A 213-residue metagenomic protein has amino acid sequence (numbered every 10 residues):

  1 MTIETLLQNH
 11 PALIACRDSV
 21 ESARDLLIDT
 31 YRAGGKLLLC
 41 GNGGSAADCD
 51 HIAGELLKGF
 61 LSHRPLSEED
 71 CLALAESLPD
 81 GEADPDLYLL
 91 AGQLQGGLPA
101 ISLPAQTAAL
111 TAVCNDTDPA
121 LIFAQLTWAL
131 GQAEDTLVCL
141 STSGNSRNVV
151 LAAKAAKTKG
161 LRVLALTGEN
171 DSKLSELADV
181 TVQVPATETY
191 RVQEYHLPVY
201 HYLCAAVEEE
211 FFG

Functional and structural regions predicted by a protein language model:
M1-A15: Generic N-terminal amphipathic, Lys/Arg-enriched alpha-helix
A15-A33: A short, well-structured juxtamembrane/interface segment
T30-L130: Glycine-rich, small/polar surface segments that engage phosphate groups of diverse ligands
G34-G35, E134, G160: Glycine-centered short loops/turns at secondary-structure junctions
A124, S141, T167, V182-Y190: Short beta->alpha connector loops at strand-helix junctions that form conserved, small/polar/Pro-enriched
A129, V192-G213: A charged, well-structured terminal subsegment
A165-A178: Short, glycine/polar-rich helix-capping loops at beta-to-alpha or helix-loop-helix junctions that flank or form
